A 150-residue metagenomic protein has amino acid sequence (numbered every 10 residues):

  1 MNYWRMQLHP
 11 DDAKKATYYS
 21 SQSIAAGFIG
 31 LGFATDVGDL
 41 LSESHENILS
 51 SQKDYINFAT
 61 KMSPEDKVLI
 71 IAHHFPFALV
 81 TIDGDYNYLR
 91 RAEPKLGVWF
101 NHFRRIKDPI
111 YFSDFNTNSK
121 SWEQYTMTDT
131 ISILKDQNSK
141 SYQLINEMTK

Functional and structural regions predicted by a protein language model:
M1-A59, S141, T149: Compositionally biased, charged N-terminal/linker segments
Y3, K67, F103: Beta-strand-rich binding-surface signature of beta-sandwich/beta-barrel folds used to engage anionic ligands
M6, V80-T81: GIY-YIG nuclease signature motif recognition
H9-D11, I71-F75: Short, flexible beta-strand-to-coil junctions
N57-I70: Short coil-to-beta transition motif at edge beta-strands of beta-rich domains
P64, H73, F77-A78: C-terminal accessory regions
F75, T81-S139: Aromatic- and Lys/Arg-enriched surface recognition patch
R91-E93, Q143-M148: Extracellular C-terminal loop/segment signatures of secreted glycoproteins
